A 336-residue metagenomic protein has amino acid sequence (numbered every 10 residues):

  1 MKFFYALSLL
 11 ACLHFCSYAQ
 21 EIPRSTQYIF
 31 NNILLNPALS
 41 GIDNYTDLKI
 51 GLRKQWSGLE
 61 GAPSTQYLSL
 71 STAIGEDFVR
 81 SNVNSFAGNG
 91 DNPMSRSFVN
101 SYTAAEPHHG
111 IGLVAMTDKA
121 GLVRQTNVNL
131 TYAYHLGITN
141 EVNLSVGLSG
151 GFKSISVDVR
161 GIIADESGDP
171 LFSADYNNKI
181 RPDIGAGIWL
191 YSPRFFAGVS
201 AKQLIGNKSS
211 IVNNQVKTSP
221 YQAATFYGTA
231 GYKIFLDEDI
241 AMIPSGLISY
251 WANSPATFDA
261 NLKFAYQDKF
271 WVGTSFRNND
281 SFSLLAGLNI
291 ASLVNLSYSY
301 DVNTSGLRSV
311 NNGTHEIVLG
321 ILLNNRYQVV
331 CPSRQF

Functional and structural regions predicted by a protein language model:
F3-H14: Sec-dependent N-terminal signal peptides
F15-A19: Sec/Tat signal peptide C-region and signal peptidase I cleavage site
Q20-F336: Subset of outer-membrane beta-barrel
